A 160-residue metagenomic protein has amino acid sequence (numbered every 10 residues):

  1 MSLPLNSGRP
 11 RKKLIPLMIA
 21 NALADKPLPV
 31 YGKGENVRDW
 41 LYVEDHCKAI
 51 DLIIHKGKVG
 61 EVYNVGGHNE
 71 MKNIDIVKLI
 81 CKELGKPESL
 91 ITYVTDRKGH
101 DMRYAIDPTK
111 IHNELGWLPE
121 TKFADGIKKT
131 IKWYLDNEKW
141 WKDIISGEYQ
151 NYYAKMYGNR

Functional and structural regions predicted by a protein language model:
M1-K13, V37: Flexible, glycine-rich beta-alpha linker
P16, A20-R160: C-terminal substrate-binding subdomain of Rossmann-fold SDR/epimerase-dehydratase oxidoreductases
